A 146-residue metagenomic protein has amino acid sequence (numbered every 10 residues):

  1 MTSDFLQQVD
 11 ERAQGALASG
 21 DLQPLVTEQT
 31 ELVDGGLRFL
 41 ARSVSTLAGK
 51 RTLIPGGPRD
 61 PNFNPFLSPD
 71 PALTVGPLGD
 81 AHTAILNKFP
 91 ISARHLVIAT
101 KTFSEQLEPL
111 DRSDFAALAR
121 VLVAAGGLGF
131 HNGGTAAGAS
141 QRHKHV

Functional and structural regions predicted by a protein language model:
M1-L110: Active-site microenvironments that recognize anionic phosphate/pyrophosphate groups
L78, R120-L122, G133-T135: Low-complexity, flexible helical/coil segments
G79, A93-R94, A124, Q141-H143: Short connector loops at helix/strand junctions that flank enzyme active sites, especially segments positioning acidic
E105-Q106, A125-G134: Short secondary-structure capping/junction motifs at helix and strand boundaries
E108-G126: Long, well-ordered alpha-helical scaffolding segments within enzyme catalytic domains, especially pronounced
N132-V146: Histidine-centered divalent-metal-coordination microenvironment in nucleic-acid enzymes
